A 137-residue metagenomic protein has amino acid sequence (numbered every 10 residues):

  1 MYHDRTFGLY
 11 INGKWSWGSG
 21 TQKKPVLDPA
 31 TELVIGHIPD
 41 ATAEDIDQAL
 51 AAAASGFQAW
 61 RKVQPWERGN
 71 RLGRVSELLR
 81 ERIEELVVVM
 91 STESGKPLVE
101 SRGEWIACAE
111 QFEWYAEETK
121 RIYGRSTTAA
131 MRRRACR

Functional and structural regions predicted by a protein language model:
M1-H37, N70, R74, I106 (+1 more regions): Terminal low-complexity tails and localization/encapsulation signals of metabolic enzymes
I35-Y123: Glycine-rich loop-to-alpha-helix module at the N-terminal edge of alpha/beta enzyme cores
